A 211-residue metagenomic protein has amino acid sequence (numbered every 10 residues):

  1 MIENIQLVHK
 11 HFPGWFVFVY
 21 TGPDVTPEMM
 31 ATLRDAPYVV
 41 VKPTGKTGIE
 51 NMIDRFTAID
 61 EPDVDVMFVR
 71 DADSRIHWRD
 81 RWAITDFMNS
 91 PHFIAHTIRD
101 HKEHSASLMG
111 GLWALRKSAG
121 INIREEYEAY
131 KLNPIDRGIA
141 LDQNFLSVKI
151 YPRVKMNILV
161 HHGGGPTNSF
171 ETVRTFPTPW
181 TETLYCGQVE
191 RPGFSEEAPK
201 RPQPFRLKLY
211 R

Functional and structural regions predicted by a protein language model:
M1-K46: N-terminal anchoring/stem segment of glycosyltransferases
T47-D54: A short, glycine-/small-residue-rich helix N-cap motif at loop->alpha-helix starts within glycosyltransferase
D63-D65: Active-site acidic short loop of glycosyltransferases
M67-V69: Short aromatic/hydrophobic "clamp" motif used to bind/position activated sugar donors
D71-R75: The conserved acidic donor/metal-binding loop of glycosyltransferases
I76-L108: Conserved donor-nucleotide/metal-binding helix-loop-beta segment in metal-dependent transferases, i.e., the alpha-helix
K102-S105, L112-R211: Catalytic core and acceptor-binding pocket of nucleotide-sugar-dependent glycosyltransferases
